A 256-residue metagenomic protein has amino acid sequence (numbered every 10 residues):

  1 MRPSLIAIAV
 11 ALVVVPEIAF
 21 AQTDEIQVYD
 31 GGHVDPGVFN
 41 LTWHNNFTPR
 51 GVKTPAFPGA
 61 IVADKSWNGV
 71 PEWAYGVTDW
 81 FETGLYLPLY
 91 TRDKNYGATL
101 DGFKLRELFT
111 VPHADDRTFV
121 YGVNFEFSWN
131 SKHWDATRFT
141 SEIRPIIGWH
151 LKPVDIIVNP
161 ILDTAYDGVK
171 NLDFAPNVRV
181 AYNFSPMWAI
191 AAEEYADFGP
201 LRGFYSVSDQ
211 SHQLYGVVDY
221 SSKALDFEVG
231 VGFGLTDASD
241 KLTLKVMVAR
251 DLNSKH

Functional and structural regions predicted by a protein language model:
M1-E25, S254-H256: Cleavable N-terminal export/targeting peptides
F20-H256: Transmembrane beta-barrel domains of Gram-negative outer membranes and organellar outer membranes
